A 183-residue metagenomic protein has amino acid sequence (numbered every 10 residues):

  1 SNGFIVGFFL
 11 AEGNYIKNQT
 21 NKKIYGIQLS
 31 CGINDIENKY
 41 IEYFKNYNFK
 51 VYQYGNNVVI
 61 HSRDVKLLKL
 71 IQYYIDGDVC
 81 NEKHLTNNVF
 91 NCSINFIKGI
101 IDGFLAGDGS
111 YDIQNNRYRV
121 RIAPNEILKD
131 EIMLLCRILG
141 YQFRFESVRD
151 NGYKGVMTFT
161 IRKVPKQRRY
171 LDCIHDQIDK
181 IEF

Functional and structural regions predicted by a protein language model:
S1-T158, H175-F183: Intein-associated homing endonuclease modules of the LAGLIDADG/DOD-type, together with closely related HINT-family
F159-K163: Short, charged hinge/linker segments at domain and secondary-structure junctions
V164-I174: Acidic, metal-ion-coordinating active-site neighborhood of RNase H-like domains and the RT-RNase H "connection"/linker
